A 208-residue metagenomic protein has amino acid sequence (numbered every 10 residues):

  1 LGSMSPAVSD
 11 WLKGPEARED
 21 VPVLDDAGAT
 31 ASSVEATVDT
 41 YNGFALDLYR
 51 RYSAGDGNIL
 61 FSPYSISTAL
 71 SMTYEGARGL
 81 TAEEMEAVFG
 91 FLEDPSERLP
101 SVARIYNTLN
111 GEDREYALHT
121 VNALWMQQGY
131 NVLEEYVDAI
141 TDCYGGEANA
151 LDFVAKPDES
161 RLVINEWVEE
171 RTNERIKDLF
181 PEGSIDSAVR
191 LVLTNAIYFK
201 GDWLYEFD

Functional and structural regions predicted by a protein language model:
L1-G2: Hydrophobic membrane-insertion alpha-helices, especially the h-region of bacterial N-terminal signal peptides
S5-T40: N-terminal low-complexity, Pro/Thr/Ser-rich intrinsically disordered segments that act as propeptides or flexible
W11-D25, R78, L133-Y144: Short, compositionally biased low-complexity segments
L24, T73-L109: Active-site-surrounding "flap" and adjacent substrate/cofactor-binding loops of secreted or lumenal enzymes, prototyped
T37-S62, I66, T73-A77: N-terminal targeting/tethering segments
A45, P63-I66, L70, A82 (+3 more regions): Short runs of predominantly hydrophobic/aromatic residues within well-ordered alpha helices that form helix-helix
D56, P95-D208: Non-catalytic, conformational "gating/processing" segments within enzyme and secreted inhibitor domains
